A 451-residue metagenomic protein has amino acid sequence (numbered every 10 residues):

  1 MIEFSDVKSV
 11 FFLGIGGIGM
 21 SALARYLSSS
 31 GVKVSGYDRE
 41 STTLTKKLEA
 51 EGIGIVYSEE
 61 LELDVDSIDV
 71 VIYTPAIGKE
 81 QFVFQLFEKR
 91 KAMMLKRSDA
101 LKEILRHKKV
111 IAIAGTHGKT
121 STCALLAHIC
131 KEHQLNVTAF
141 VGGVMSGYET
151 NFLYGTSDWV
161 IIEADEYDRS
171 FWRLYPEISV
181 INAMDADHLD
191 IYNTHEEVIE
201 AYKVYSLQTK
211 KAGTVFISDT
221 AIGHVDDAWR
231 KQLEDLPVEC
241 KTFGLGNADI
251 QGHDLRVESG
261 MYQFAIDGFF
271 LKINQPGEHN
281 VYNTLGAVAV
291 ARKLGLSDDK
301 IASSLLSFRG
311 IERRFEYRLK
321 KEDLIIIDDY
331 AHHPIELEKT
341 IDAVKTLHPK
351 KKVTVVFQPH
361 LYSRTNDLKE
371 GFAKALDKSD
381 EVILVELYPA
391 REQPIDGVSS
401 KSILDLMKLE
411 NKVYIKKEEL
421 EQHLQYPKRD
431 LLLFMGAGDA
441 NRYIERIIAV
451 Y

Functional and structural regions predicted by a protein language model:
I2-F11, G19, L23-Y26, S30 (+3 more regions): Nucleotide phosphate-binding/pyrophosphate-handling subdomain across enzymes that bind or process nucleotide phosphates
V10-I15, M435: Conserved N-terminal Rossmann-fold NAD(P)-binding element of oxidoreductases
F12, Y26, S98-V144: Walker A (P-loop) phosphate-binding motif
K33-K47: NAD(P)-binding Rossmann-fold cofactor-contacting core
S35-G36, T138, I383: Conserved beta-strand positions in the Rossmann-like core of class I SAM-dependent methyltransferases
T45-E49, L63-Y73, I77-K96, K102 (+7 more regions): Acidic, Mg2+-coordinating active-site environments of NTP-dependent enzymes
W159-Y167, I326-H332: Switch II (G3) loop of P-loop NTPases
A373-D430: C-terminal helical cap/extension that packs against the catalytic core of soluble nucleotide-cofactor enzymes
